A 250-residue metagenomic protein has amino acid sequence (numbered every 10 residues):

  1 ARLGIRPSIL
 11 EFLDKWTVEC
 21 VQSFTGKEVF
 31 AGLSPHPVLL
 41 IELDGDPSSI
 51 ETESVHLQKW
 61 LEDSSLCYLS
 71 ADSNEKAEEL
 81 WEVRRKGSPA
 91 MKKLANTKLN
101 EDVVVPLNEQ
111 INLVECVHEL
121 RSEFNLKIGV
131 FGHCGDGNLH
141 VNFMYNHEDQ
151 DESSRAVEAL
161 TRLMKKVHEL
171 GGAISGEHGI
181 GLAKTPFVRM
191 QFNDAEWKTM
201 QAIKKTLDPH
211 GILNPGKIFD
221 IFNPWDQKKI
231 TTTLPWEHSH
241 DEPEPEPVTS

Functional and structural regions predicted by a protein language model:
A1-S250: Noncatalytic alpha-helical scaffold of FAD-dependent oxidoreductases
